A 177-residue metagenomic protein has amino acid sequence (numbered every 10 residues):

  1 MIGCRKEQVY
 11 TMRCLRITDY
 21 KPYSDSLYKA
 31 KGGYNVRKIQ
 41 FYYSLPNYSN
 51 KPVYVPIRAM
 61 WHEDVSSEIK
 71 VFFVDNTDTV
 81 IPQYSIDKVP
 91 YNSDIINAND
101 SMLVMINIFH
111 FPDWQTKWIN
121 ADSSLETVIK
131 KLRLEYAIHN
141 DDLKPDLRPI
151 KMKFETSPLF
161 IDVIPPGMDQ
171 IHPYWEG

Functional and structural regions predicted by a protein language model:
M1-I2: Sec-dependent N-terminal signal peptides
R5-E7: Bacterial signal peptide processing site
C14-D25: N-terminal edge beta-strand
Y23-Y42, V53-A59, I95-N97, S123-L125: Short, solvent-exposed beta-strand/turn "edge" segments of beta-rich domains on protein surfaces
F41-L45, L132: Buried hydrophobic-core signal for structured, non-transmembrane domains
N50-M102: The feature marks short-to-medium sequence segments in extracytoplasmic or secretory-pathway proteins
A98, M102, H110-G177: Surface-exposed edge beta-strand/loop patches
